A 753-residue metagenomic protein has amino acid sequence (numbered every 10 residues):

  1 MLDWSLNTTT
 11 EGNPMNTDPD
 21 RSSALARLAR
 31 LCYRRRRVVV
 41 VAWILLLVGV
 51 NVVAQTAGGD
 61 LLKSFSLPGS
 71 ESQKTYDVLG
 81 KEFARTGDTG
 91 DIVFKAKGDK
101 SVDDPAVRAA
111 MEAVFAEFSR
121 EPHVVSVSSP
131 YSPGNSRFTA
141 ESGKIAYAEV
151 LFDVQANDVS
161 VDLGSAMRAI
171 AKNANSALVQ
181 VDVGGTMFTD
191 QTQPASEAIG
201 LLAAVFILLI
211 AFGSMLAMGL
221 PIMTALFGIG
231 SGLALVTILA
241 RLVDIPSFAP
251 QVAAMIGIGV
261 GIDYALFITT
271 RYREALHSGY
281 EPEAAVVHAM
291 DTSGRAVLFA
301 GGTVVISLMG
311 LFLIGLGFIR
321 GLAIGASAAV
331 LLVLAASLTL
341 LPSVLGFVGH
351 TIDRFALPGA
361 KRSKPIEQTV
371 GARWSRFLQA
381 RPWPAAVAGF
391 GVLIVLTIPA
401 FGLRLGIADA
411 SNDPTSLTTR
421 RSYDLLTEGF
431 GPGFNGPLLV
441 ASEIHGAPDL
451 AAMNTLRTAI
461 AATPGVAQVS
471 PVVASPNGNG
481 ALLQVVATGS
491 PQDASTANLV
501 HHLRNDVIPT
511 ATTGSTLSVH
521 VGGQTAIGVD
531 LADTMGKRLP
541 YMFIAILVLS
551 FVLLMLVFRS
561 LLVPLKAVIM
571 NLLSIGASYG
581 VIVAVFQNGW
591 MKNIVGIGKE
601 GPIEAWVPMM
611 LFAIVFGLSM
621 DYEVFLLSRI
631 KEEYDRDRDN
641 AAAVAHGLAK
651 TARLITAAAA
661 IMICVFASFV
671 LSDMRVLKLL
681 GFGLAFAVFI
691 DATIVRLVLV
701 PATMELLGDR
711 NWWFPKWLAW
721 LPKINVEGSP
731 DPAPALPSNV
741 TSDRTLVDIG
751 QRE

Functional and structural regions predicted by a protein language model:
M1-G59, V124, E141, F152-L405 (+2 more regions): Membrane-embedded transmembrane helical bundles of large multi-pass transporters/channels
G59-D60, K95-K97: Glycine-/proline-rich flexible loop or hinge segments
S64-P68: Membrane-proximal amphipathic alpha-helices that sit immediately adjacent to an N-terminal transmembrane/signal-anchor
G69-D91, K97-V183, G402-N593, V624 (+1 more regions): Structured non-transmembrane domains adjacent to transmembrane bundles in polytopic membrane proteins
